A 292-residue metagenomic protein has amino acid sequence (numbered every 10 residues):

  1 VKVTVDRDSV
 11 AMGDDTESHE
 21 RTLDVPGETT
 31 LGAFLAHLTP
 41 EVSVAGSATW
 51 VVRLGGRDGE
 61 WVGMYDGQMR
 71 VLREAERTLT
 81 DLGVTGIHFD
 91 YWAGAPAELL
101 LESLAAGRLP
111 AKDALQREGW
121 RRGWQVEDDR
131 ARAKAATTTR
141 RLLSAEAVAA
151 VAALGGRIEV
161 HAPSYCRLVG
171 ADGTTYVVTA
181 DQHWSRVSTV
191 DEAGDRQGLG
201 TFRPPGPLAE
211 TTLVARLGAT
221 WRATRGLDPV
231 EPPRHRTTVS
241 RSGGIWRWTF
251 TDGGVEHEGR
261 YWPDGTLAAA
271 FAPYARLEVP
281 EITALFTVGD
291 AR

Functional and structural regions predicted by a protein language model:
V1, A171-G198: Short aromatic-glycine-(Arg/Gly/Cys) micro-motifs in beta-strand/loop hairpins
V5-L23, G32-R130: Ubiquitin system architectures
E20-D24, G194-P205, H257-R260: A short, exposed loop/beta-hairpin motif centered on an aromatic-Gly-Thr core
G27-T29: Short gly/acidic/polar-rich coil/turn motifs that serve as flexible hinges in modular proteins
T49-R70, G218-G243: An exposed acidic His-Trp-rich patch
T78-G83, D90-P96, L101-W124, D128 (+2 more regions): Intrinsically disordered, low-complexity, charge-dense segments enriched in Lys/Arg and Glu/Asp interspersed
D129-V177: N-terminal "first-domain core" detector
Q197-L227: Long, charged/polar, surface-exposed segments that mediate recognition or autoinhibition
